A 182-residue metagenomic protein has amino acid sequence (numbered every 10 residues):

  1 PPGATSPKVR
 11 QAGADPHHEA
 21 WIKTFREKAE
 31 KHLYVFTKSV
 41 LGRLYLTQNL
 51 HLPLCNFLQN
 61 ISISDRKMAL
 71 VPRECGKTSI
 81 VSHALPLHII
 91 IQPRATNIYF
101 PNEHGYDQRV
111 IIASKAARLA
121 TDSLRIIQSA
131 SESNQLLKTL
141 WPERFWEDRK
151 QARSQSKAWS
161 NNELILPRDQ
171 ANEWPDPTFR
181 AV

Functional and structural regions predicted by a protein language model:
P2-V182: Phosphate/NTP-binding elements of NTP-utilizing enzymes
